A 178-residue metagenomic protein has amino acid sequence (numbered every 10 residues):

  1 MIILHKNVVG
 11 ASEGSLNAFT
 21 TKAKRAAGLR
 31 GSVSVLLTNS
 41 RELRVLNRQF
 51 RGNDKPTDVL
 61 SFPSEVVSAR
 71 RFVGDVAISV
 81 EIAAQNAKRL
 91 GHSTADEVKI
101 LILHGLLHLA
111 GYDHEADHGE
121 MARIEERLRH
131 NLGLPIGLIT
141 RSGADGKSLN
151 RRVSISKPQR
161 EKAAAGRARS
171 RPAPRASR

Functional and structural regions predicted by a protein language model:
M1-E97, L107-R178: An acidic/histidine-cluster motif and surrounding catalytic segment that typifies divalent-metal-assisted enzyme active
I100: Acidic, surface-exposed loops and disordered segments
